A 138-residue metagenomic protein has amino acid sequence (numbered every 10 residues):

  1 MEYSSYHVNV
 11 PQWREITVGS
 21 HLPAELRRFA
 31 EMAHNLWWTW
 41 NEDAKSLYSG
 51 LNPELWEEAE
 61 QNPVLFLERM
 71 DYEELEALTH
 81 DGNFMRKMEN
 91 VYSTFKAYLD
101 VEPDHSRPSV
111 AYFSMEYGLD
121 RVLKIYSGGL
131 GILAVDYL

Functional and structural regions predicted by a protein language model:
M1-L138: Catalytic cores of glycan-processing enzymes that make or break glycosidic bonds
